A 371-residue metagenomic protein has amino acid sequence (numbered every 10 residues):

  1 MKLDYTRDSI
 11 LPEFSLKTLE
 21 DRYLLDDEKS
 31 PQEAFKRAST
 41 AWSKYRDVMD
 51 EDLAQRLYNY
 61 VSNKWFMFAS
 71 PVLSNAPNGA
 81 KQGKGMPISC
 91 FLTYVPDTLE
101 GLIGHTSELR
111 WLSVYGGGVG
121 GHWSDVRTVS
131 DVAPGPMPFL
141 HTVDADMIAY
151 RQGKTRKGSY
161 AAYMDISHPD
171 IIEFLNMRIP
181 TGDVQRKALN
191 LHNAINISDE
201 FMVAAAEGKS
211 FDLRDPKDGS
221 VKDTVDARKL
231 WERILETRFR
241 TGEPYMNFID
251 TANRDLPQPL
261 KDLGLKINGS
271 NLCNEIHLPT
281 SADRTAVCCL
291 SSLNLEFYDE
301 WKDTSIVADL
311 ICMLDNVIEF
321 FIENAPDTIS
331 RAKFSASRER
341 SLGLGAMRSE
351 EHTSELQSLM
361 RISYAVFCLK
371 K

Functional and structural regions predicted by a protein language model:
M1-S354: Extended catalytic cores of very large enzyme megasubunits
E355-K371: Positively charged, low-complexity/disordered segments
